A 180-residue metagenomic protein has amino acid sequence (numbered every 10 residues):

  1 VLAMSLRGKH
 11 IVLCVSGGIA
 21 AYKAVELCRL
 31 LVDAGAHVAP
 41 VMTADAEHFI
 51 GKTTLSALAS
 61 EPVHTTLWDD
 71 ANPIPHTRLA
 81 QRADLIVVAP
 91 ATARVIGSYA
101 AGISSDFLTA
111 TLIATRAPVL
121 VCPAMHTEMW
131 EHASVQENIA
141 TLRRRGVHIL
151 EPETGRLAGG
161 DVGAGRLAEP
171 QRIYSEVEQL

Functional and structural regions predicted by a protein language model:
V1-L120, H126-L180: A cross-family phosphate/adenosyl-ligand binding-site feature
